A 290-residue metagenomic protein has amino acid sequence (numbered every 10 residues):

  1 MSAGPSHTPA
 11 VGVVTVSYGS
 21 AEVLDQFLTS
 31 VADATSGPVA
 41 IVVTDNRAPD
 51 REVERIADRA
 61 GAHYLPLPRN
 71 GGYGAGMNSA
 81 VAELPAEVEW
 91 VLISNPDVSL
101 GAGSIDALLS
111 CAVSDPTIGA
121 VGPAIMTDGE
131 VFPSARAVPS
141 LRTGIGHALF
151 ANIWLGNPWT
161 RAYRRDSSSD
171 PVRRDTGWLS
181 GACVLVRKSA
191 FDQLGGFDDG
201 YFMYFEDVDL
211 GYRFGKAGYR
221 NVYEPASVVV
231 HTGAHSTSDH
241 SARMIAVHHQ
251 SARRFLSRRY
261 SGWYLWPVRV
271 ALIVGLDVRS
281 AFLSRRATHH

Functional and structural regions predicted by a protein language model:
T29-P38: Short, acidic, metal-binding catalytic loop of nucleotide-sugar glycosyltransferases
P38-A48, L65-L67: Short beta-strand/loop segment that forms part of the nucleotide-sugar
V53, P66-L84: Glycine-rich, basic loop-to-helix element that forms the pyrophosphate-binding segment of sugar-nucleotide handling
E87-S99: Short beta-strand-to-loop acidic/aromatic patch adjacent to the donor-nucleotide binding site
S99-A135: Conserved donor NDP-sugar-binding/catalytic core segment of glycosyltransferases
M126, Y212-H289: Active-site-adjacent helix/loop segment of glycosyltransferases that harbors family-specific signature motifs
P139-T176: Short, flexible, basic/aromatic active-site loop/helix in glycosyltransferases
S169-V228: A short, conserved alpha-helix in the catalytic core of glycosyltransferases
